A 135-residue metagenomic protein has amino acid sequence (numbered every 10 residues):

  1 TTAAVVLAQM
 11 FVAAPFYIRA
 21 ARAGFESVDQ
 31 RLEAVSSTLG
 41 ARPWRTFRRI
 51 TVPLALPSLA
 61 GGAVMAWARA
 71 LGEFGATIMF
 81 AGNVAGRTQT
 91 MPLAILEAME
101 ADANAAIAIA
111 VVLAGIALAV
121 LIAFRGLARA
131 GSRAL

Functional and structural regions predicted by a protein language model:
T1, T46-F47, A106: Juxtamembrane helix-start elements in MFS-like secondary transporters
T1-F16: Loop-to-helix entry region at the N-terminal start of transmembrane alpha-helices in multi-pass membrane transporters
A3-V6, A63-A68, I78, V120-R125: Short, contiguous hydrophobic alpha-helices characteristic of membrane insertion segments
L7, F47-V52, F80, I109-V112: Hydrophobic core positions of alpha-helical segments in small-molecule transporters and transporter systems
F11, I18-A21, F25, D29 (+2 more regions): Transmembrane alpha-helices
P15, R19-S37, A41, I107-L135: C-terminal transmembrane helix and the adjacent membrane-cytosol boundary/short C-terminal tail of inner/organellar
I78-L118, A123: Interhelical loop and adjacent transmembrane-helix boundary motif in polytopic membrane transport permeases
